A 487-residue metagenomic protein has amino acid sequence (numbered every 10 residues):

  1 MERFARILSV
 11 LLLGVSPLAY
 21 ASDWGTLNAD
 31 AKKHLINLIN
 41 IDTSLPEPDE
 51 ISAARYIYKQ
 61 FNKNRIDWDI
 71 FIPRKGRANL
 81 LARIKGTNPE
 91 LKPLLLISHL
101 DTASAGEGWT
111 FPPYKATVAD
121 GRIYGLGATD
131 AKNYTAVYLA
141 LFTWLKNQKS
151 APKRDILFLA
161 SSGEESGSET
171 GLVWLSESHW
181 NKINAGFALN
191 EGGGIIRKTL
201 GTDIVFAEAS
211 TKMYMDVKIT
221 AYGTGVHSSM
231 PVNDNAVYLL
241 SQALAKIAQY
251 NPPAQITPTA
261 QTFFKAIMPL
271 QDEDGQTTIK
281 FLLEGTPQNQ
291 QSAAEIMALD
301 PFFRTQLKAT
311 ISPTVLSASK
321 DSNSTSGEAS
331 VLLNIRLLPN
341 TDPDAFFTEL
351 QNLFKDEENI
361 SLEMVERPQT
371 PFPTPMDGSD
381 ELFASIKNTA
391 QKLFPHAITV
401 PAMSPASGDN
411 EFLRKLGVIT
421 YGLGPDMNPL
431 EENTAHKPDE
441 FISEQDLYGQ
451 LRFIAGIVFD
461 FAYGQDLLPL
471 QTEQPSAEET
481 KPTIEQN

Functional and structural regions predicted by a protein language model:
E2-V10: Sec-dependent signal peptide recognition, specifically the positively charged N-region followed immediately by
L11-A21: Hydrophobic h-region of N-terminal signal peptides that target proteins for export in Gram-negative bacteria
S22-L126, T135, L145-R154, L333: Acidic/His- and Gly-rich active-site-bordering loop/insert found across diverse amide/peptide-bond hydrolases
D23-W24, N40-P48, I123-A128, V205 (+3 more regions): Second-shell loop/turn segments in exported
P89-E90, I196-K198, Q255-K320, G327-E328 (+3 more regions): An extended, acidic, His-containing surface patch that forms the Zn2+-binding/catalytic region of metallohydrolases
R122-I123, T129-F206: Acidic/histidine-rich catalytic neighborhood of metal-dependent amide-processing enzymes
V173-L175, S229-P253: A short core secondary-structure module
D234, F346-F354: Short amphipathic alpha-helices in soluble, non-transmembrane regions that often serve as interface/regulatory elements
